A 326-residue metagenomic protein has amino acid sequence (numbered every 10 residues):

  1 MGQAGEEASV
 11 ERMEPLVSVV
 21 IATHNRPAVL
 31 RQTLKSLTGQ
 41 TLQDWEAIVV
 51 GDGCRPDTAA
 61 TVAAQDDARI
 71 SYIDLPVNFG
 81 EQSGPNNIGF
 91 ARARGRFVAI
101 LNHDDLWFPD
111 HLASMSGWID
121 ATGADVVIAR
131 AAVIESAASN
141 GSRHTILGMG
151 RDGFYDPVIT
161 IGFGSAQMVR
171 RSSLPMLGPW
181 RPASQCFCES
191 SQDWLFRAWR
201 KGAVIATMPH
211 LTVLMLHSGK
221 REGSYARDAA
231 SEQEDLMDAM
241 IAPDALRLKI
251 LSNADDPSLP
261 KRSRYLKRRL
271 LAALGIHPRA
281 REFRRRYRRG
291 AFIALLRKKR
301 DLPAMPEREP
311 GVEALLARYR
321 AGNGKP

Functional and structural regions predicted by a protein language model:
M1-S36: N-proximal low-complexity "stem/linker" segments adjacent to membrane-targeting elements
K35-D44: Short, acidic, metal-binding catalytic loop of nucleotide-sugar glycosyltransferases
Q43, G51-A60, F79, N102 (+1 more regions): A conserved acidic beta->alpha catalytic loop
L75-A93: Glycine-rich, basic loop-to-helix element that forms the pyrophosphate-binding segment of sugar-nucleotide handling
V98: Short aromatic/hydrophobic "clamp" motif used to bind/position activated sugar donors
D110-S142: Conserved donor NDP-sugar-binding/catalytic core segment of glycosyltransferases
D156, A203, L211, M215-H217 (+1 more regions): Catalytic core of nucleotide-sugar-dependent glycosyltransferases
Q185-W194: Acidic donor-binding loop at a coil-to-helix junction in glycosyltransferase catalytic cores that engages
